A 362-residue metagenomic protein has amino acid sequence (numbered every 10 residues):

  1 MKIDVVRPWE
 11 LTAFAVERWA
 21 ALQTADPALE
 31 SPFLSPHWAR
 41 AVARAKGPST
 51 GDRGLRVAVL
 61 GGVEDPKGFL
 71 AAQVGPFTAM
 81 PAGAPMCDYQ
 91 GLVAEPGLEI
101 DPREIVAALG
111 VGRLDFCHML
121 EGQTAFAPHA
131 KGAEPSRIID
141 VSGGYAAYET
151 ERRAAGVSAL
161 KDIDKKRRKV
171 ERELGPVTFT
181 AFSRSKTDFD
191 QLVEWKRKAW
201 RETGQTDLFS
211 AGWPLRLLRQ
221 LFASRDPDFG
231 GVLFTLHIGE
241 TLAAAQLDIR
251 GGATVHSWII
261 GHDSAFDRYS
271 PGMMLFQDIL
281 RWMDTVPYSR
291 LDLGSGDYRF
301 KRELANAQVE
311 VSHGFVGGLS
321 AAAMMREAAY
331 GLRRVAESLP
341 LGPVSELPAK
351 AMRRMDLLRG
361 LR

Functional and structural regions predicted by a protein language model:
M1, V111-G112, G175-V177, S289: A structural micro-motif
K2, Q123-A154, G252, V286-P348 (+2 more regions): Active-site/acyl-donor-binding loops of N-acyltransferases
I3-A79, M119-S136, E151-R268: A conserved beta-strand-loop-helix scaffold within acyl/acetyltransferase catalytic domains
L34, D101-P102, Y145-Y148, R167-R172 (+8 more regions): Short C-terminal domain-edge/linker segments immediately following a structured domain
L55, L60-K67, Q73-S136, I249-V309 (+1 more regions): Acyl-donor binding region in acyl/amide transferases
V63-E64, P96-G97, D140-G144, G239 (+1 more regions): Short loop segments at secondary-structure junctions
Y89-A125, F182-S183, G204, L208 (+1 more regions): Intrinsically disordered, low-complexity, positively biased terminal segments
G91-E95, T150-A155: Flexible, glycine/proline-enriched loop segments at strand-loop-helix junctions that form or flank small-ligand binding
